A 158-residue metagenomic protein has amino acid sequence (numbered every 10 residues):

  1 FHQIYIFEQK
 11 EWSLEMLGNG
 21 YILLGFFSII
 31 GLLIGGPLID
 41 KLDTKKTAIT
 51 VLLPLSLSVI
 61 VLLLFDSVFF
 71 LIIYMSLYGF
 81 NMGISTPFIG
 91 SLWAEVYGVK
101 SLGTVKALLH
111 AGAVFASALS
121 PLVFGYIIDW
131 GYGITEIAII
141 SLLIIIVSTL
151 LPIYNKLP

Functional and structural regions predicted by a protein language model:
F1-L32: Extracytoplasmic gate region of multi-pass secondary transporters
G31-D43, I128-D129: Helix-to-loop junctions at the C-terminal end of transmembrane segments in multipass secondary transporters
K46-V61: Structural signature of the two symmetry-related core transmembrane helices
F69-L77: Paired small-residue
I84-Y97: Intracellular juxtamembrane helix-capping segments at the cytosolic ends of symmetry-related transmembrane helices
V99-G131: A late C-terminal transmembrane helix in Major Facilitator Superfamily
Y126-I144: A membrane-interface helix-boundary motif in multi-pass transporters
I139-P158: Multi-pass alpha-helical transporter architecture, strongest for 12-TM Major Facilitator/SLC carriers used
